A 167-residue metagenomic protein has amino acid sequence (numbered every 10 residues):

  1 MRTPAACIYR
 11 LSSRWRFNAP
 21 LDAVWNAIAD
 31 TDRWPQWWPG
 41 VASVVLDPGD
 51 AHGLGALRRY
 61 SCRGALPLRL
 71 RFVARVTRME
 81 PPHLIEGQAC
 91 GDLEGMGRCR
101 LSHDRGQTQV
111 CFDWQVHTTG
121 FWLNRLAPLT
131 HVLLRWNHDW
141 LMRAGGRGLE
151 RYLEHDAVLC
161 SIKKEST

Functional and structural regions predicted by a protein language model:
M1-G53, K164-T167: Hydrophobic ligand-binding cavity/cleft-lining segments
S13-W15, L46, F72-R78, M96-H103 (+1 more regions): Hydrophobic/aromatic beta-strand elements that line small-molecule binding cavities or substrate pockets in beta-rich
F17-A19, G64-L66, R78, L93-G95 (+1 more regions): Beta-strand elements of well-folded, non-transmembrane domains
L21-D22, G49-G53, T77-P82, R100-Q109: A short, structured loop/turn motif at beta-sheet edges
V24-I28, W34, R58-Y60, V76 (+2 more regions): Hydrophobic pocket/interface hotspot
L46, G146-T167: Short, highly charged C-terminal tails/helix-capping segments
L57-G64, L84-G91: Short beta-strand segments that buttress and anchor functional surface loops
Q88-A144, C160-I162: Beta-strand/loop substructures that line and gate deep hydrophobic ligand-binding cavities in soluble
